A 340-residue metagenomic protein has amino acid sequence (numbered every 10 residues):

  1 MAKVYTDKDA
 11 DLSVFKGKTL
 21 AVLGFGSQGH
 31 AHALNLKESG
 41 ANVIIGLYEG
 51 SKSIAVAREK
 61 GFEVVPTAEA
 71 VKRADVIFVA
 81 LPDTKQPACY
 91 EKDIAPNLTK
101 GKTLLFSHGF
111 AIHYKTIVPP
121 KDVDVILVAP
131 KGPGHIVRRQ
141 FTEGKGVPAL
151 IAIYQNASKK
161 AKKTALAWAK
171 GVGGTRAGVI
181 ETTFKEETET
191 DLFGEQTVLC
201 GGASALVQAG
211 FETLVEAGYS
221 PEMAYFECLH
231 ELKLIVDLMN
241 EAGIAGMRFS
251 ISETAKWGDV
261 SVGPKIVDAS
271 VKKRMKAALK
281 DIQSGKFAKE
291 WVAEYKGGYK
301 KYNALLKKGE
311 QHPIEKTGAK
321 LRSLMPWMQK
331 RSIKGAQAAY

Functional and structural regions predicted by a protein language model:
M1-G17: A short, basic/flexible loop-to-alpha-helix module at the beginning of a structural domain
T19-H32: Glycine-rich adenosine-cofactor-binding loop
A31, K37-K60: NAD(P)-binding Rossmann-fold cofactor-contacting core
A68-I117: Rossmann-fold NAD(P) dinucleotide-binding segment
L105-Q196: Rossmann-fold dinucleotide-binding core
K159-K163, K170-G173, G178-A217, E222-N240: Active-site-proximal catalytic alpha-helix in oxidoreductases
A209-E212, E216-A217, A242-N303: Interdomain hinge/lid region at the active-site interface of Rossmann-like NAD(P)-dependent oxidoreductases
